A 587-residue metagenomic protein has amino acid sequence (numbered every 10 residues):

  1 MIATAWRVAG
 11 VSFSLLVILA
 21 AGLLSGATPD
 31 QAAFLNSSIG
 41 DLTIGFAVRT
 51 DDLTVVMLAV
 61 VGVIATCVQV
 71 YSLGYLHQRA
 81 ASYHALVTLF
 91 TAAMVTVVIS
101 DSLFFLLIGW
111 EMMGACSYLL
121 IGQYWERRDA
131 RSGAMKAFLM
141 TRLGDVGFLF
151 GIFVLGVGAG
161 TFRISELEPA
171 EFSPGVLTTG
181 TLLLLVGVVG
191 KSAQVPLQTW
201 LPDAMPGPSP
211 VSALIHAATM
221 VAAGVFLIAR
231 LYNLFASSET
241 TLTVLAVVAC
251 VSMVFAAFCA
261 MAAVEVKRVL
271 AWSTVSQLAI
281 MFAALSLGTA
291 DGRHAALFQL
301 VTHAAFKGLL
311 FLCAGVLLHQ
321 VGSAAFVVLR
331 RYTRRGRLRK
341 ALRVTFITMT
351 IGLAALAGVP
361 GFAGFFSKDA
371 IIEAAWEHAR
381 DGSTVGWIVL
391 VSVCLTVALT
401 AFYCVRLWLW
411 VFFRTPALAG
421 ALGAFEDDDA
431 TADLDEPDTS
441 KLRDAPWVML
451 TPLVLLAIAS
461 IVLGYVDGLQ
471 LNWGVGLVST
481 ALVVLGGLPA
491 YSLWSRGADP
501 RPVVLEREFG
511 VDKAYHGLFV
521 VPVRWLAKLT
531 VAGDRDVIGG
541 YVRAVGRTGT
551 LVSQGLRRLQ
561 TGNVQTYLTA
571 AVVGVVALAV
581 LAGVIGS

Functional and structural regions predicted by a protein language model:
M1-A85, V154-F172, T199, R230-Y232 (+4 more regions): Transmembrane helix-loop-helix hairpins at membrane boundaries of multipass inner-membrane proteins
I2-A5, G45-V60, T96-G109, T179 (+5 more regions): Membrane-entry segments of alpha-helical transmembrane domains in multi-pass membrane proteins
I2-S12, G133-D145, R339-M349, R443-L455 (+1 more regions): Alpha-helical transmembrane segments and their helix-start/interface "positive-inside/aromatic belt" motifs in integral
R7-L24, G144-F153, M349-P360, V454-V466 (+1 more regions): Hydrophobic alpha-helical membrane-insertion segments
C67-L106, A115-A432, Y465: Hydrophobic transmembrane alpha-helices and their helix-loop junctions in integral membrane proteins
V221, A249, G352, V448-L463 (+2 more regions): Hydrophobic membrane-spanning alpha-helices of multi-pass integral membrane proteins
F425-G486: Hard-cation-handling environments
L469-G474, G497-S587: Aromatic-capped, Gly/Pro-kinked transmembrane alpha-helices
